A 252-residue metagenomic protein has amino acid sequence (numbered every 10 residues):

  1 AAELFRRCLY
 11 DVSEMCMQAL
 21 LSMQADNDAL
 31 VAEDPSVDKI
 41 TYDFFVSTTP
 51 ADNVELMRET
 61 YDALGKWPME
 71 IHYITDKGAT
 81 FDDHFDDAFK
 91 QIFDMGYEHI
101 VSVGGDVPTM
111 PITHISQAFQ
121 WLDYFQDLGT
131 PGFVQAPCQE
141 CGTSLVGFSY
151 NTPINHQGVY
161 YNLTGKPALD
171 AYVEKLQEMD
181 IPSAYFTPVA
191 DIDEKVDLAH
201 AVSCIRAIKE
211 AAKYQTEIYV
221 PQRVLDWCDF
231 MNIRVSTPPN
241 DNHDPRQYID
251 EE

Functional and structural regions predicted by a protein language model:
L4-N27, A32-V37: A short, N-terminal amphipathic alpha-helix
D26-V31, D43-S47, A79, P182-D193: Acidic carboxylate-rich catalytic motifs and surrounding loops in phosphoryl-/glycosyl-chemistry enzymes
P50-E98: Short phosphate-binding loop-to-helix
Y97-D106: Short beta-strand-to-loop acidic/aromatic patch adjacent to the donor-nucleotide binding site
P108-E140: Conserved donor-nucleotide/metal-binding helix-loop-beta segment in metal-dependent transferases, i.e., the alpha-helix
S144-N151: Conserved beta strand-loop-helix elements of the APE1-like EEP
P153-V173: Short, glycine-/small-residue-rich phosphate/pyrophosphate-handling segment
P167-E252: Conserved alpha/beta core of the MobA/IspD/sugar-nucleotide pyrophosphorylase nucleotidyltransferase superfamily
